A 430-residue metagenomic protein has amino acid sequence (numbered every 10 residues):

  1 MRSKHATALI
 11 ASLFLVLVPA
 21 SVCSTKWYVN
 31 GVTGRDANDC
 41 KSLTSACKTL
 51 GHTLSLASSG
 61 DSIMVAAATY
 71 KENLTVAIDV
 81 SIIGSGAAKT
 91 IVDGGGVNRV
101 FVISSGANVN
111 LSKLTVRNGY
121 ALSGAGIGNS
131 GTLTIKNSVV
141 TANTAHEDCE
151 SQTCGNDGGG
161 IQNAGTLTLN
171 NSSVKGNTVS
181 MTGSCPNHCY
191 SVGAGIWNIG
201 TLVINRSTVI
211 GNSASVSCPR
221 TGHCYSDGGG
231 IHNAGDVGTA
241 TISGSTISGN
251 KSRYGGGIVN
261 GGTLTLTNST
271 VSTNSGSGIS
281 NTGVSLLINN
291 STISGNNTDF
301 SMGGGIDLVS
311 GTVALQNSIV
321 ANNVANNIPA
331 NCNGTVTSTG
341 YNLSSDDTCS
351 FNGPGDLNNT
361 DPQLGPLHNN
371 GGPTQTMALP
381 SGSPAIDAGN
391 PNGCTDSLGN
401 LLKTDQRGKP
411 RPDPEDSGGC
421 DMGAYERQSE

Functional and structural regions predicted by a protein language model:
M1-T25: Sec-dependent, cleavable N-terminal signal peptides
S21-H52, S85-G86, N369-N370, E430: Right-handed parallel beta-helix/beta-solenoid
W27-G31, K48, H52-K71, S81-G86 (+1 more regions): Glycine-rich repeat segments that build the extracellular carbohydrate-interaction surface of secreted and virion
Y28-V29, I82, V92, F101 (+5 more regions): Bulky hydrophobic/aromatic "packing anchor" residues in well-ordered structure
E72-S81, G131-N137, T153, G165-V174 (+6 more regions): Predominantly extracellular beta-rich ligand-binding scaffolds that present long acidic/polar faces for carbohydrate
V80-A121, D347, F351, N358-L367: Right-handed parallel beta-helix/beta-spiral solenoid domain characteristic of secreted/periplasmic
G119, D346-G353, N369, Q375-M422 (+1 more regions): Active-site and glycan-interaction determinants of carbohydrate-active enzymes
